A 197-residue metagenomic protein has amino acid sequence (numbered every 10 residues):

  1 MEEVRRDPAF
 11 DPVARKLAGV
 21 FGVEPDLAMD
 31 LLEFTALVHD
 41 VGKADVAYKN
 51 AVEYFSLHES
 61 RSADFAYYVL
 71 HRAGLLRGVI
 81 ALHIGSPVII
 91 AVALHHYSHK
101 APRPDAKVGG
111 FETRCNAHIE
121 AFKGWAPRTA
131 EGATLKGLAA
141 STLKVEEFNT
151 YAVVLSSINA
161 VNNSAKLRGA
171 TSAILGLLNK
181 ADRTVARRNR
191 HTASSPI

Functional and structural regions predicted by a protein language model:
E3-V13: Phosphate/ATP-binding catalytic cores across multiple sugar-kinase/actin-like superfamilies, primarily ASKHA
D11, K16-L17, V41-A44: Catalytic phosphate/metal-binding cores of nucleic-acid and nucleotide-processing enzymes, i.e., regions that mediate
G22-S194: Divalent metal-dependent catalytic cores for phosphoryl transfer on phosphate-bearing substrates
